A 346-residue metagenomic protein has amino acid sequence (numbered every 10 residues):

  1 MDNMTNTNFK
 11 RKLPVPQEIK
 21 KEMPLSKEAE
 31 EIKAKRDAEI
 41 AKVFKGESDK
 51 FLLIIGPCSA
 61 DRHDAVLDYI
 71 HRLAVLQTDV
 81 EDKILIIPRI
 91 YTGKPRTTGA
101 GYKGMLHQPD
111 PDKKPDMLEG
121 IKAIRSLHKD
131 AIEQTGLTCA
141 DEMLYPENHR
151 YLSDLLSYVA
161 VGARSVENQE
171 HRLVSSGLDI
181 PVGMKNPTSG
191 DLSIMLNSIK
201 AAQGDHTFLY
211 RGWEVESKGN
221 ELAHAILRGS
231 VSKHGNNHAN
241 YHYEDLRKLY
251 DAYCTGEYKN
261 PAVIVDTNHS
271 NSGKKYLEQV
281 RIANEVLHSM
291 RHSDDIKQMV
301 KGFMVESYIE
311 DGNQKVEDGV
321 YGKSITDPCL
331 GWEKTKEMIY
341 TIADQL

Functional and structural regions predicted by a protein language model:
M1-K45: N- or domain-start disorder-to-order transition segments that initiate the globular core
D2, I70, K83-L246, H269-K274 (+6 more regions): Active-site-facing alpha/beta catalytic cores
A29-V43, L76-I87, G93, I124: N-terminal beta-rich core of secreted/periplasmic extracellular enzymes
F44-E47, A74-E81, K129-Q134, S217 (+1 more regions): Acidic (Asp/Glu)-rich catalytic clusters
L52-A65, D327: Conserved phosphate/anionic-ligand binding catalytic regions in large, soluble enzymes, centered on
G56, V265, G331: Conserved, mostly hydrophobic/aromatic
C58-D61, N260, N268-K274: Short acidic, Gly/Ser-rich segments with clustered Asp/Glu that frequently serve as metal-coordination loops in enzyme
Y308-L346: Internal helix-turn-beta structural module
